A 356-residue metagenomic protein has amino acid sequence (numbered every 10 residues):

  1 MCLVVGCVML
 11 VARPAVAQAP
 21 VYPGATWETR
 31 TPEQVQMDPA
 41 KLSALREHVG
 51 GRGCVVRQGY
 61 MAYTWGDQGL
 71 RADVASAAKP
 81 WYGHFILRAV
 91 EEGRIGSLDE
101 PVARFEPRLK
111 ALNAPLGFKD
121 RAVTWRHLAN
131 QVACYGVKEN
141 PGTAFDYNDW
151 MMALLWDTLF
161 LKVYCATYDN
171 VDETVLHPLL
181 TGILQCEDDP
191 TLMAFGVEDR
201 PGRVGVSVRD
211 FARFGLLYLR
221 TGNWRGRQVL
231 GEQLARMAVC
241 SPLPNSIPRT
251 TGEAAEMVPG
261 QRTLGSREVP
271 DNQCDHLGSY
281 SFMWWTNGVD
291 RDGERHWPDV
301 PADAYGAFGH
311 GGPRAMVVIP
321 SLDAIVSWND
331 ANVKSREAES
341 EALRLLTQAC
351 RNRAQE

Functional and structural regions predicted by a protein language model:
M1-A12: Bacterial N-terminal signal peptides
A12-A19: Boundary at the C-terminal end of the N-terminal hydrophobic targeting segment
Q36-Q68, M316-I319, D323-S327: A short, well-structured edge-of-sheet supersecondary motif
D38, G59, D73-L98, L155-F160 (+3 more regions): Active-site SXXK
P80, M151-L159, V204-N223, R314-N329: Active-site-proximal alpha-helical segments within enzyme catalytic domains
E92-Y135, C165-V206, Q233: Active-site helix/loop module of the DD-peptidase/beta-lactamase fold, centered on the serine-lysine SxxK catalytic
S241-I325: Active-site Gly/Thr loop motif
A304-E356: Structured C-terminal helix/loop/strand segments within mature extracytoplasmic catalytic/sensor domains
